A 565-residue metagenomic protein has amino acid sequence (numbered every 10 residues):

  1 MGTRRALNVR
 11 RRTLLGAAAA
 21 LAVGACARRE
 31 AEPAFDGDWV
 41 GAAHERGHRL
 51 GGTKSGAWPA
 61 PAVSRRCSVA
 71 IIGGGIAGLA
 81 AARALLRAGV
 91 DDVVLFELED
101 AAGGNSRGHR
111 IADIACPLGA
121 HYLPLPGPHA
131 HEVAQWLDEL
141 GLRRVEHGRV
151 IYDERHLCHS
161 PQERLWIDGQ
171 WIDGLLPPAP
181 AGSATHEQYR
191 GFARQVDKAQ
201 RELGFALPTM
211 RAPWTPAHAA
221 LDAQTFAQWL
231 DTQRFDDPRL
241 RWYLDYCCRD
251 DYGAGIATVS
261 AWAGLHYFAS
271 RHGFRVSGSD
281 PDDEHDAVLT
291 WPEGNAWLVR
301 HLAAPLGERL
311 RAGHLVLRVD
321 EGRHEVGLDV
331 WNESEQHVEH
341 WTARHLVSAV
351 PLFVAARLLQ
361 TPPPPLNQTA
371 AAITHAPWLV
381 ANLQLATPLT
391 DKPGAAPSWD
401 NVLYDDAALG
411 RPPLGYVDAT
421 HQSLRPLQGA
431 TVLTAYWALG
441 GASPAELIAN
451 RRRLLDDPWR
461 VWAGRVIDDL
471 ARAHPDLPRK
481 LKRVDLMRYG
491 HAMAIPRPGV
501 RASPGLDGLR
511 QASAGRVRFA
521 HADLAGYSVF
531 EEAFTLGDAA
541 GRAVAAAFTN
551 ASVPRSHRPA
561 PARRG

Functional and structural regions predicted by a protein language model:
G2-S68, R87: Extreme N-terminal leader/targeting segments of oxidoreductases
R28-W58, D168, G174-L176, Q384 (+1 more regions): Conserved flavin/dinucleotide-binding core of flavoenzymes
G73-G75: Glycine-rich Rossmann-fold phosphate-binding loop(s) that bind the pyrophosphate of adenine dinucleotide cofactors
G78: N-terminal Rossmann-fold NAD(P) dinucleotide-binding loop
L86-H109: Glycine-rich FAD pyrophosphate-binding loop
I114-A199: Dinucleotide-binding Rossmann-like beta1-alpha1 core, especially the glycine-rich loop that anchors the ADP
R201-L315, R323-E325: Active-site/ligand-binding neighborhood in enzyme catalytic cores
A312-L433, A473: Mid-domain catalytic core of redox enzymes that form a hydrophobic substrate pocket/lid adjacent to a catalytic redox
